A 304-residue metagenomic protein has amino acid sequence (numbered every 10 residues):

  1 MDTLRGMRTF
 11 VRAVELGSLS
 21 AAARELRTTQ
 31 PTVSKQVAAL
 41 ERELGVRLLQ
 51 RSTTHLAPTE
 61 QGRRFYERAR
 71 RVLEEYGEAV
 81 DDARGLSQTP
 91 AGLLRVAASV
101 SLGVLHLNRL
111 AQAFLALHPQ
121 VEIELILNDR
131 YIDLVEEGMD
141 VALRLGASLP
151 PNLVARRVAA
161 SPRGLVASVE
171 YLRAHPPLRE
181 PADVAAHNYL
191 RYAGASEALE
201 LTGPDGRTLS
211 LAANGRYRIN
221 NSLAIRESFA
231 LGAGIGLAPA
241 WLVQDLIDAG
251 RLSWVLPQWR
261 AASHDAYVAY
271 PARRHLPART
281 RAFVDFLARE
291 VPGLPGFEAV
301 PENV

Functional and structural regions predicted by a protein language model:
R12-R27: Short helix-boundary/capping micro-motifs
E41-P58, L252: A short LG(V/I)-centered, amphipathic sequence patch enriched for acidic residue(s) preceding the LG motif
T53-L56, R63, E74-A97: Short helix-loop hinge/linker segments at domain boundaries
E67, A240-A249, W259-V304: C-terminal effector-binding regulatory domain of bacterial HTH transcription factors
G92-V154, V300-V304: Central regulatory/effector-binding core of bacterial HTH transcription factors
N152-R163, A167-L190: Flexible hinge/capping segments at coil-to-helix
S210-W254, A261, E290-G293: Hydrophobic hinge/microswitch elements
